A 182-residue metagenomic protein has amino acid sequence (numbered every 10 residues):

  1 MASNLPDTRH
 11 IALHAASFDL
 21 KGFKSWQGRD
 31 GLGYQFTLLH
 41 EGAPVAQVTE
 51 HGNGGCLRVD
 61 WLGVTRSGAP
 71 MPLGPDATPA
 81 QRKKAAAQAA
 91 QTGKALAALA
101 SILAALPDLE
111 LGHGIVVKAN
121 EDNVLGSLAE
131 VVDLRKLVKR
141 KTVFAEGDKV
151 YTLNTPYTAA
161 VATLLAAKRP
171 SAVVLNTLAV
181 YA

Functional and structural regions predicted by a protein language model:
A2-H40, P44-A182: Terminal leader/tail segments of proteins
